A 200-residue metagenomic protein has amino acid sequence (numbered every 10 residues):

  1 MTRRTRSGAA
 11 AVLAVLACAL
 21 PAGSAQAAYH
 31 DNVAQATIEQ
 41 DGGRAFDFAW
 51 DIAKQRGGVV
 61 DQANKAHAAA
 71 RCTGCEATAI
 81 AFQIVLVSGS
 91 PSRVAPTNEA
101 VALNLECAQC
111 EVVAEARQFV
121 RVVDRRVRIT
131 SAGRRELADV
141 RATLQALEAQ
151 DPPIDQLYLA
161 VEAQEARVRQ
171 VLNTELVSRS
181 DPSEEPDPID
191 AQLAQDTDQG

Functional and structural regions predicted by a protein language model:
M1-V12: Bacterial N-terminal signal peptides that target proteins for export
A11-L20: Bacterial N-terminal signal peptides
A27-G200: Low-complexity repeat regions of mature extracellularly deployed or surface/particle-associated proteins
